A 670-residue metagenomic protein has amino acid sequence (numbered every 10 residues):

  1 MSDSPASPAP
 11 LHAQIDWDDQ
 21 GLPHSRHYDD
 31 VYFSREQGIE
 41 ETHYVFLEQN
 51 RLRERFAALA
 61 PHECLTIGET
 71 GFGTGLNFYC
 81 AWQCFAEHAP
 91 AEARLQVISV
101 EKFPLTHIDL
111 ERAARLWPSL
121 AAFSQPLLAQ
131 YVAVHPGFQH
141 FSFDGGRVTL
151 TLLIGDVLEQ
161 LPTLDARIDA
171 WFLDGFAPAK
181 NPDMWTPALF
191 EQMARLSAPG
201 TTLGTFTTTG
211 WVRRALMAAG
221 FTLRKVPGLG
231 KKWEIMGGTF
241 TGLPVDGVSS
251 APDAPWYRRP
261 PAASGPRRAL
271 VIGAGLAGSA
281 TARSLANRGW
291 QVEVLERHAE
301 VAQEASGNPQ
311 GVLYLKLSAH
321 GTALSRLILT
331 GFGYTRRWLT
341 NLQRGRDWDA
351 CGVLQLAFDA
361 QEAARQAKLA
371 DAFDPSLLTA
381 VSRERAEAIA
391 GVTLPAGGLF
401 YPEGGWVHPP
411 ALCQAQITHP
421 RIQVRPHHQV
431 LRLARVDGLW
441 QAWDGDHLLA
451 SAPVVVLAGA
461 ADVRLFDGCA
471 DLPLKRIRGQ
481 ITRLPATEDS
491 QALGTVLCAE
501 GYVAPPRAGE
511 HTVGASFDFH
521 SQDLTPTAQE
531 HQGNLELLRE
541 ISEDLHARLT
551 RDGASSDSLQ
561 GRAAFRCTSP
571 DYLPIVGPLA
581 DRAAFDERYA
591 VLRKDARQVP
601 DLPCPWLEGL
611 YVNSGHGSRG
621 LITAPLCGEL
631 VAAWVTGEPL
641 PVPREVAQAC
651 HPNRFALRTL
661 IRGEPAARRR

Functional and structural regions predicted by a protein language model:
E111-P162: S-adenosyl-L-methionine
A121-S124, A319-H320, G345-Q355, R383-T418 (+2 more regions): Helix-loop-beta segment of a Rossmann-like dinucleotide-binding subdomain
R267-E293: N-terminal Rossmann-like FAD-binding beta1-loop-alpha1 element of flavoenzymes
N287-S306: Glycine-rich FAD pyrophosphate-binding loop
G311-I389: Dinucleotide-binding Rossmann-like beta1-alpha1 core, especially the glycine-rich loop that anchors the ADP
L399-G445, A450, V454, A458: Helical element adjacent to the flavin cofactor pocket in flavoenzyme catalytic cores
V436, W443-D444, L448-E536, E540-G561: Flavin-dependent oxidoreductases
L549-R670: C-terminal catalytic lobe of FAD-dependent flavoproteins
